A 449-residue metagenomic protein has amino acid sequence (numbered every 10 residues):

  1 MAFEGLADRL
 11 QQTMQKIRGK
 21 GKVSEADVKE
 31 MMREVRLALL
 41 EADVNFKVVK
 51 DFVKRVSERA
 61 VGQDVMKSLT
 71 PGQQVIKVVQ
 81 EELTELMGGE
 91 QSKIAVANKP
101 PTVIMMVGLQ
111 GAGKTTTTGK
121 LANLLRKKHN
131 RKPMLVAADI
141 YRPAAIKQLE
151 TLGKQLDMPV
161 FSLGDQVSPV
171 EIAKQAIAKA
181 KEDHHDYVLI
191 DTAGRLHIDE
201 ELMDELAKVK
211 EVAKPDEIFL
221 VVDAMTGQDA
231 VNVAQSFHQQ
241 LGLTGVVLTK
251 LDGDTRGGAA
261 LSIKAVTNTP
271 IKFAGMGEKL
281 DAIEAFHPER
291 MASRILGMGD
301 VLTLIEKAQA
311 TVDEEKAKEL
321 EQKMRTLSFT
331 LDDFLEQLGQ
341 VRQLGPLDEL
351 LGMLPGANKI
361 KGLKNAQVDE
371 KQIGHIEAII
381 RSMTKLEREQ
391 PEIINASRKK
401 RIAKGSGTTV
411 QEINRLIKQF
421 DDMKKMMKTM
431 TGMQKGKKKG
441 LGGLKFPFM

Functional and structural regions predicted by a protein language model:
M1-K20, R290-M449: Long amphipathic alpha-helical segments used for membrane anchoring, targeting, substrate engagement, or oligomerization
L6, L10-A138, A145-Q166, A173-T192: Primarily NTPase-proximal linker/entry elements flanking Walker-type ATP/GTP-binding cores
I17, D43, V79, L109 (+9 more regions): Residue-level signature of catalytic and energy-coupling elements of molecular machines, predominantly ATP/GTP-dependent
K20, K67-S68, K93-N98, V107-Q110 (+16 more regions): Replace "in large, NTP-powered and nucleic-acid-processing enzymes" with "in large, NTP-powered factors and other
A112, Y141-P143, V167-P169, G194-I198 (+2 more regions): Short, small-residue-enriched loops and turns at beta-alpha junctions that line or gate enzyme active sites
K128-M134, L156-V160, D186-V188, A213-I218 (+2 more regions): Short, surface-exposed connector motifs at secondary-structure boundaries
A137, G164, V221-V222, V247-L248 (+3 more regions): Small/polar loops that bind or transfer phosphate-bearing groups
A173-I177, K181, H185, H197 (+2 more regions): Conserved phosphate-handling catalytic cores of large alpha/beta enzymes
